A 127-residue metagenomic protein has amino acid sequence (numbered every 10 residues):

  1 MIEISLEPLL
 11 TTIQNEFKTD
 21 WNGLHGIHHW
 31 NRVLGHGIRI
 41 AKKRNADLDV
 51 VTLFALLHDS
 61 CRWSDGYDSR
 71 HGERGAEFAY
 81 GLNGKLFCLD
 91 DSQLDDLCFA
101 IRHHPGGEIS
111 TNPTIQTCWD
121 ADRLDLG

Functional and structural regions predicted by a protein language model:
M1-G72: Acidic/His-rich, divalent-metal-binding segments that scaffold phosphate/diphosphate chemistry
R44, D49-G127: Divalent metal-dependent catalytic cores for phosphoryl transfer on phosphate-bearing substrates
